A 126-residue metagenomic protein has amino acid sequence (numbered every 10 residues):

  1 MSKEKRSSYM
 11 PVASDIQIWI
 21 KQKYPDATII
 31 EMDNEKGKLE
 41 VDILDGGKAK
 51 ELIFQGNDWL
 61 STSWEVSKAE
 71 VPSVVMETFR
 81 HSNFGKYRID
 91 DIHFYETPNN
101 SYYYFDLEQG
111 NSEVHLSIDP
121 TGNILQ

Functional and structural regions predicted by a protein language model:
M1-Q126: Long, terminal "pre-/pro-" and other extracytoplasmic accessory regions that lie outside the mature folded/catalytic
